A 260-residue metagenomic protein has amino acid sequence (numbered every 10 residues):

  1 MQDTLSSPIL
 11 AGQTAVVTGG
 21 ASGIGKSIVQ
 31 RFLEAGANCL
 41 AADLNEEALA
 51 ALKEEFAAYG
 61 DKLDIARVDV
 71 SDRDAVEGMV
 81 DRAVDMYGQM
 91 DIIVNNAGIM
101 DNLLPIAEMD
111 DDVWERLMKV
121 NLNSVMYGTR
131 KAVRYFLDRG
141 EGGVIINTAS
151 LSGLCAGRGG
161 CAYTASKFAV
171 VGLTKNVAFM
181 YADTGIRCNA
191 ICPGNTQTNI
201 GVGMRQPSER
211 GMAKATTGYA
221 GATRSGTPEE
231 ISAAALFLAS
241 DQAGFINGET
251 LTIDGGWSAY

Functional and structural regions predicted by a protein language model:
Q2-S7, M100-L103, C155, L236 (+1 more regions): Short C-terminal tail/terminal secondary-structure segment of NAD(P)H-dependent dehydrogenase/reductase domains
S7-L40: Canonical Rossmann dinucleotide-binding motif of NAD(H)/NADP(H)-dependent dehydrogenases/reductases, specifically
L104-I106, D110-E115, T216: Substrate-binding pocket helix/loop in short-chain dehydrogenase/reductase
T129, S166, T174: Active-site helix of classical SDR
S150: Residue(s) in the substrate-gating loop at a strand-loop-helix junction that position the organic substrate next
A182, R187, I246-G248: Short, small/polar-rich loop/turn modules that mediate ligand/substrate recognition or access, typified
A190, E209-I246, I253-G255: C-terminal helical subdomain
